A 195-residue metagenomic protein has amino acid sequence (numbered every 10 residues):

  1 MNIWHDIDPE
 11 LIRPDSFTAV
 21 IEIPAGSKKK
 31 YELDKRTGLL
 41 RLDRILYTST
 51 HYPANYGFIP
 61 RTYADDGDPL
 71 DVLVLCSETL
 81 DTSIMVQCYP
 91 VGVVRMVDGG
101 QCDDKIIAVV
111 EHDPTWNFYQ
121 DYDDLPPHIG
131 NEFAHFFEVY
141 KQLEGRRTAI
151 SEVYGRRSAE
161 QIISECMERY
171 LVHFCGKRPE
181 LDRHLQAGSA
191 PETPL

Functional and structural regions predicted by a protein language model:
M1-L195: Hydrophobic N-terminal alpha-helices or hydrophobic patches in metabolic proteins across all domains of life
